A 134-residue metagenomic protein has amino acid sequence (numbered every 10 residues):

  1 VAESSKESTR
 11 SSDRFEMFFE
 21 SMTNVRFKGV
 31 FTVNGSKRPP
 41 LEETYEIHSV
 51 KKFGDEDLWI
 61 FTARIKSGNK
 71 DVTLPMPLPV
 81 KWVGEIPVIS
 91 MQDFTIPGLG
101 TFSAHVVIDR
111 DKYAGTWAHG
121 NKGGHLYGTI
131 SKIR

Functional and structural regions predicted by a protein language model:
V1-E7: Bacterial Sec-dependent signal peptides at the C-terminal "C-region" and cleavage site
S11-E16, S21-R134: Central antiparallel beta-sheet cores of small beta-barrel/beta-sandwich binding domains
